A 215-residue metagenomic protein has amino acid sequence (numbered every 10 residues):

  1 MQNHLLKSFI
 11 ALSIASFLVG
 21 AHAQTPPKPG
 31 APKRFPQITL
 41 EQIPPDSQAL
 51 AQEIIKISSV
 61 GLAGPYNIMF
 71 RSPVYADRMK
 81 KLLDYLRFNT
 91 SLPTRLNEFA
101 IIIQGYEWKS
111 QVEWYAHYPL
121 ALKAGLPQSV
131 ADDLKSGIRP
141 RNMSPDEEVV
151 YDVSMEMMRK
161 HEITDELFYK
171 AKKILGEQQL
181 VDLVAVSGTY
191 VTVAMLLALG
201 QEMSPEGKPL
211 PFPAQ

Functional and structural regions predicted by a protein language model:
M1-I10: Bacterial N-terminal signal peptides that target proteins for export
A11-A15: Short, linear, compositionally biased motifs with a strong N-terminal bias
H22-Q215: Hydrophobic alpha-helical segments
